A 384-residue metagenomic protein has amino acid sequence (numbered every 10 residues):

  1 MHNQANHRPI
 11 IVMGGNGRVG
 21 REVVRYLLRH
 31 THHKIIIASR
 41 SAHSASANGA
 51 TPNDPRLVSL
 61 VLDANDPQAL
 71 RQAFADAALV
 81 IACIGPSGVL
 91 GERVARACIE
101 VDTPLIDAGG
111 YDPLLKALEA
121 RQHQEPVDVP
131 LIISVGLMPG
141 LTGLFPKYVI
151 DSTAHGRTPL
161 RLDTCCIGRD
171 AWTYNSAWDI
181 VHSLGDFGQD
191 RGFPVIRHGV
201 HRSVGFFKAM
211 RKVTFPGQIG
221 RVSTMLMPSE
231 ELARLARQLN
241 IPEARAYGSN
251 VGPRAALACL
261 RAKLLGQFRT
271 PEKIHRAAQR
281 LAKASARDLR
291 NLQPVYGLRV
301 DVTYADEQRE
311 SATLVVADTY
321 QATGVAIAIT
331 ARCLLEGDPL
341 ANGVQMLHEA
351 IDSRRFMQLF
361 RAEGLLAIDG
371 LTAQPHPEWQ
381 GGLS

Functional and structural regions predicted by a protein language model:
N3, G20, D151-S384: C-terminal catalytic/substrate-binding lobe primarily of soluble NAD(P)-dependent oxidoreductases
I10-L28: N-terminal Rossmann NAD(P)H-binding glycine-rich loop of SDR-like oxidoreductase domains
R29-K34: Conserved S-adenosyl-L-methionine
A38-A42, A64: N-terminal Rossmann-fold cofactor-binding loop
V61-A77, P86: Conserved Rossmann-fold cofactor-binding substructure of NAD(P)-dependent oxidoreductases
F74-V80, E100-V101: Short acidic/histidine-rich motifs immediately flanking catalytic phosphotransfer sites in two-component signaling
P86, A95-L115: ADP-ribose/adenylate-binding Rossmann-like module
A108-P130: Rossmann-fold NAD(P)-binding glycine/threonine-rich loop
